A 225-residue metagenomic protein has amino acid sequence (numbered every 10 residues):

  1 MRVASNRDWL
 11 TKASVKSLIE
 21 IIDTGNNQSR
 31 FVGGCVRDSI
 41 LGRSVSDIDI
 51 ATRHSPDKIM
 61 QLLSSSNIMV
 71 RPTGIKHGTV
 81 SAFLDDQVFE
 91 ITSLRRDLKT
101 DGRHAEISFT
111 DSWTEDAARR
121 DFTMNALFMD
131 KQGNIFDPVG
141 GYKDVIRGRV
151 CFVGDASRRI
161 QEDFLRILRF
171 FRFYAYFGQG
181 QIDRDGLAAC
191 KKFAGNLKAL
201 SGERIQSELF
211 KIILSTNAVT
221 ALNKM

Functional and structural regions predicted by a protein language model:
M1-M225: Catalytic cores of the polymerase beta-like nucleotidyltransferase superfamily and closely associated nucleotide
